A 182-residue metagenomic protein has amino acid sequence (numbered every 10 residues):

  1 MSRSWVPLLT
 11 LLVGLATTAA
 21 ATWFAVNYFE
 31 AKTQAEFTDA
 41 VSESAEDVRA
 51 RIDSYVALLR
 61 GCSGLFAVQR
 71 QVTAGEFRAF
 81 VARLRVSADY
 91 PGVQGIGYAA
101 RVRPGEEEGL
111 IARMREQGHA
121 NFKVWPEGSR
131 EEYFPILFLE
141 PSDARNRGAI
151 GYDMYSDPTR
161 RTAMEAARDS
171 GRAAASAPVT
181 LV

Functional and structural regions predicted by a protein language model:
M1-N27: Extreme N-terminal signal-anchor transmembrane helix of membrane signaling/transducer proteins, especially in bacteria
S2-S4, E30, S44, D157: Serine/threonine-rich low-complexity intrinsically disordered regions
P7, G14, S44-D47, R101: Functionally constrained cores in energy, signaling, and assembly domains
T18, A57-G61, D143-A144: Short acidic (Asp/Glu) and glycine-rich catalytic loops that position anionic groups and cofactors
F24-A57, S63, A67-Q71, G75: Juxtamembrane membrane-water interface segments immediately C-terminal to a transmembrane helix
Q34, T38-S42, A67-V182: Intrinsically disordered, low-complexity polar/acidic regions
